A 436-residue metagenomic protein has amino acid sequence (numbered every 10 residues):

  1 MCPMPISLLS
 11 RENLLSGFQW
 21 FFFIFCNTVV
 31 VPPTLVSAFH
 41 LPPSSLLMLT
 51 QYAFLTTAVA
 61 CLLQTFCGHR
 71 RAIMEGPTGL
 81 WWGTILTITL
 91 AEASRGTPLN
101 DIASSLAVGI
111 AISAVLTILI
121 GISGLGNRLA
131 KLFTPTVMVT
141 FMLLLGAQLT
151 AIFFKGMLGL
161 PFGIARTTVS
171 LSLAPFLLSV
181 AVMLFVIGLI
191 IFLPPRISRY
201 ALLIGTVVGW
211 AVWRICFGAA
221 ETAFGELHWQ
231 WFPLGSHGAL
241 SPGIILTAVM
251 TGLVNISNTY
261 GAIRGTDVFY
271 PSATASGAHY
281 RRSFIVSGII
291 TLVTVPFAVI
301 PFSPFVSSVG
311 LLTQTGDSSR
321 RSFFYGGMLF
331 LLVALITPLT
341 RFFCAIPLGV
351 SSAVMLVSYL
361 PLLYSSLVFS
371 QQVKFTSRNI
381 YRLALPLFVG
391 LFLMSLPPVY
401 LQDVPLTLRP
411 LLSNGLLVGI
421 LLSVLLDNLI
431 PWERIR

Functional and structural regions predicted by a protein language model:
M1-A72, G83-G96: N-terminal signal-anchor module of multipass membrane proteins
C2, T34-C67, V249-R320: Membrane-embedded helical hairpins/re-entrant loop segments and their flanking transmembrane helices within multi-pass
P5, L9, F192-V207, E226-S236 (+3 more regions): Hydrophobic, small-residue-rich membrane helices and short re-entrant helix-turn-helix hairpins that build
L14-T28, L171-M183, R199-A201, R214-C216 (+2 more regions): Hydrophobic, membrane-embedded alpha-helices of multi-pass small-molecule transporters
S37-P42, G79-G96, P271, L312-T315 (+1 more regions): Membrane-interfacial helix-loop connectors
H69-W82, K131-M138, S198-L203, V299-S308 (+2 more regions): Short, non-helical or kinked segments that cap or interrupt transmembrane helices
L86-A91, I190, S308-F323, M328-V333: Interfacial segments of multi-pass membrane proteins
L99-A220, G327, L331-R436: Membrane-embedded alpha-helical modules
